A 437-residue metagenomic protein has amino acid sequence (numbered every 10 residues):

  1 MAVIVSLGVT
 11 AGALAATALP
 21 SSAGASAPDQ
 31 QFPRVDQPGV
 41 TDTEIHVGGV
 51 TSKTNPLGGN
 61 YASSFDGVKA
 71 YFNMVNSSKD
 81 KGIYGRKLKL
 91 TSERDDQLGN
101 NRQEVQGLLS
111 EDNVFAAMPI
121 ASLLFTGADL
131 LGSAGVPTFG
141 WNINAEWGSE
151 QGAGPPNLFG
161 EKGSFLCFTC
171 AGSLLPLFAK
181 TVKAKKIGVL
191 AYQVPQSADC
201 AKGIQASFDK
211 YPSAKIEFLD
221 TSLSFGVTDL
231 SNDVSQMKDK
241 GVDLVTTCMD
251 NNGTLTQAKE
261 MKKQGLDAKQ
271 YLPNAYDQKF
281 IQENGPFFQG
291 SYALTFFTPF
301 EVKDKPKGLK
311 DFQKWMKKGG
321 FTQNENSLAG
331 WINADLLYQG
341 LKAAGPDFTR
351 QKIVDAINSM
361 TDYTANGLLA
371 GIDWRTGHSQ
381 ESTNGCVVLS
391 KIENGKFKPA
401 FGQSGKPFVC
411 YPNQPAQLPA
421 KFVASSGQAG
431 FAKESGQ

Functional and structural regions predicted by a protein language model:
M1-L7: N-terminal export and membrane-targeting signals
T10-Q31: C-terminal region of N-terminal signal peptides and the immediate post-cleavage residues of exported proteins
D29-K69, E93-G99, L190-D199, N252 (+2 more regions): Extracytoplasmic "Venus flytrap"
F32-P33, G59-D66, S78-G152, S222-S231 (+1 more regions): Beta-alpha junction/loop-to-helix N-cap segments that form part of ligand/metal-binding clefts
F32-P33, V114-D220, K269-A293: Extracytoplasmic ligand/sensor domains, especially the bilobed periplasmic-binding protein
G160-K186, T228-S231, T254, F300-D311 (+1 more regions): Hydrophobic alpha-helical segments within soluble ligand-binding/sensing domains
E161-S164, E260-W331, S404-Y411, A416 (+1 more regions): Extracellular/periplasmic periplasmic-binding protein-like sensory domains
K318-S327, Q339-F401: Segments of small-molecule ligand-sensing domains
